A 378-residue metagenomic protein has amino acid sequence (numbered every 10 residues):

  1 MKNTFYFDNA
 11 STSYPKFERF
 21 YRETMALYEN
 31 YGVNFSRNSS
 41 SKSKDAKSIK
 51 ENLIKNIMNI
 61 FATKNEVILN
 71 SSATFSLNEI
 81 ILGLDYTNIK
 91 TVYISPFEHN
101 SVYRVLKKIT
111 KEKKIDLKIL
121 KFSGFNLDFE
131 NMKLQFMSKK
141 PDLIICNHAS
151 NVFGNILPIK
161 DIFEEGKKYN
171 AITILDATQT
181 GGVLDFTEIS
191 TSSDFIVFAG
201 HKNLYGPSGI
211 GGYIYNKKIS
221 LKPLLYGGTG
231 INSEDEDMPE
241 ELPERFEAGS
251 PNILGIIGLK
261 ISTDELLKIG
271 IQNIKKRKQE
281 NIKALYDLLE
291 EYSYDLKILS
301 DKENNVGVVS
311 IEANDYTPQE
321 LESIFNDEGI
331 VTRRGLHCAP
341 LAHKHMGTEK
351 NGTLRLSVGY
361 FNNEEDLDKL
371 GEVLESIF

Functional and structural regions predicted by a protein language model:
M1-F378: Pyridoxal 5′-phosphate
